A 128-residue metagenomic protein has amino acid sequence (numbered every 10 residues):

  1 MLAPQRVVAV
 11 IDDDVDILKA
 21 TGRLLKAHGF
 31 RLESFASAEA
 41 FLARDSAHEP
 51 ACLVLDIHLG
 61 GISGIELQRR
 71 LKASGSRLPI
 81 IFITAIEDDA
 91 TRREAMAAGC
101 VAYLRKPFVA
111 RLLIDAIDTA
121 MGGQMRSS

Functional and structural regions predicted by a protein language model:
V15-E33: Two-component/phosphorelay signaling modules centered on CheY-like receiver
L18, G60, D88: The feature encodes the CheY-like receiver
S34-C52: Acidic, metal-coordinating helix/loop segments flanking the phosphotransfer/catalytic sites of two-component signaling
A36-S37, S63-E66: Acidic catalytic/metal-coordinating carboxylates
I65-S76: Short amphipathic alpha-helix used as the core "switch/output" element in two-component signaling
E66, E87-A102: Alpha4 helix (beta4-alpha4-beta5 surface) of REC/receiver domains from two-component response regulators
A90, F108-D118: C-terminal output helix
